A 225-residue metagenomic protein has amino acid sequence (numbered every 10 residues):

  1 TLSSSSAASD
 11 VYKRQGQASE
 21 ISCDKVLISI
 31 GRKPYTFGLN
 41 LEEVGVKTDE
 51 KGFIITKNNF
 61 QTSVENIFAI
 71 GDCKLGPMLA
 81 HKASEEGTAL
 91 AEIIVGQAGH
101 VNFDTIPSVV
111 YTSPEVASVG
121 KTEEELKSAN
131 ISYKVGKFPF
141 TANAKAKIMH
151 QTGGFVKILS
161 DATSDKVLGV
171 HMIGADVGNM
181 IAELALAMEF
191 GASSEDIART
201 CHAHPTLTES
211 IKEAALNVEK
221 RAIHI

Functional and structural regions predicted by a protein language model:
T1-A8, Y12: Single conserved hydrophobic/aromatic residue that forms the stacking wall/gate of nucleotide- or nucleobase-binding
S4, T48, T56, A83 (+2 more regions): Hydrophobic alpha-helical segments, especially N-terminal targeting/anchoring helices
G16, E50, A162-S164: Short acidic-glycine loop/turn motifs at beta-strand connectors
E20-I93: FAD-site-proximal beta/loop scaffold in flavoenzymes
S29, K33, V44, I70 (+7 more regions): Change "in soluble alpha/beta enzymes" to "in soluble alpha/beta proteins
K47-E50, Q97-P107, I131-G136: A short alpha-helix-loop-beta-strand transition element characteristic of N-terminal alpha/beta dinucleotide-binding
I93-V119, A203: Active-site-proximal substrate-binding core of FAD-dependent oxidoreductases
T112-T122, K127-I225: Flexible, glycine-rich terminal cap/loop adjacent to redox cofactors in electron-transfer oxidoreductases
